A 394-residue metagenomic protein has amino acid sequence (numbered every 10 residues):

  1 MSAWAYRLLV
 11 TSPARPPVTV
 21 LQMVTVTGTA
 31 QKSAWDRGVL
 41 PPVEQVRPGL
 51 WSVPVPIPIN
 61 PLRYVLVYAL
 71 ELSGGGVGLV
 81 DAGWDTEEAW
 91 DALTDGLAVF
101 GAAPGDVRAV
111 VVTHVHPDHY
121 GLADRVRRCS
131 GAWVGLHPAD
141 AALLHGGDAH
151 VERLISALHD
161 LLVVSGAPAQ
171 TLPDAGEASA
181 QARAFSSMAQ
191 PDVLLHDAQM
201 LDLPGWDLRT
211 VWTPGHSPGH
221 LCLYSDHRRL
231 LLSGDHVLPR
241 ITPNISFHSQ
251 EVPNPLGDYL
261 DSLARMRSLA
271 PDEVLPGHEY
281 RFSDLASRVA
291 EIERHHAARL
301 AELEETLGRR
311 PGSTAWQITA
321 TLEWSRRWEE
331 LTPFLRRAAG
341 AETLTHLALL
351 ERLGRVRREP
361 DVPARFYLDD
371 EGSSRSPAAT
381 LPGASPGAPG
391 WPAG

Functional and structural regions predicted by a protein language model:
S2-L8, S12-R15: Low-acidity, Ser/Thr- and Arg-rich intrinsically disordered low-complexity segments
L8-L9, L21, L381: Leucine-biased recognition of intrinsically disordered, low-complexity hydrophobic segments
T25-K32, R37, E305-G394: C-terminal regulatory/interaction regions
L40-D106, L223-P239: Conserved beta-strand hairpin/beta-sheet module of binuclear metal-dependent hydrolase folds, prominently
V77-L79, W84-E87, D174-V193, M200-D202 (+1 more regions): Metallo-beta-lactamase
D85-W90, L97-D202, R229: Active-site HxH/HxHxD metal-binding segment of metal-dependent hydrolases
T113-H119, H137, P214-H216, H220 (+2 more regions): Histidine-centered divalent metal-coordination motifs
R128, T213, E342: Short, contiguous alpha-helical
